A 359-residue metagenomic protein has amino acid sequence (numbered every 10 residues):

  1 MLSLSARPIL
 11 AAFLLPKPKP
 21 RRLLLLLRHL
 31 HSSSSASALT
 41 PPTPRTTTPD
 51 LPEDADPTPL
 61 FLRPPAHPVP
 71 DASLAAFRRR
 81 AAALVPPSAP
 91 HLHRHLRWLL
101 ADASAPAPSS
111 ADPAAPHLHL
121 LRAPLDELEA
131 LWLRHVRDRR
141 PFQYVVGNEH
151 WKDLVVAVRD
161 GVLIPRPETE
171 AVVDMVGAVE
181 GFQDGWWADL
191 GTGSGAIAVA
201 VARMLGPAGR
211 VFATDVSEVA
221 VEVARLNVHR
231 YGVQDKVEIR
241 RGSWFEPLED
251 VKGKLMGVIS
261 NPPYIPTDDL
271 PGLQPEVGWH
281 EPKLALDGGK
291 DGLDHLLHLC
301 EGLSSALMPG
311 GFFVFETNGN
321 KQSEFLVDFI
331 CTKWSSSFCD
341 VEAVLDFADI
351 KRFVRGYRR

Functional and structural regions predicted by a protein language model:
M1-L27: N-terminal chloroplast transit peptides
L2-L4, L24-R63: N-terminal mitochondrial targeting presequences
P59, R94-V179: Conserved AdoMet
L99, R139, T169, I197 (+6 more regions): Residue-level signal for inorganic ion chemistry
E168-G272: Conserved SAM/SAH cofactor-binding pocket of Class I
G206, E281, L307-P309: Helix-to-beta-strand junctions that scaffold the AdoMet/dcAdoMet cofactor pocket in Class I SAM-dependent enzymes
P262-H295: Mobile active-site "lid"/loop adjacent to the S-adenosyl-L-methionine
K290-R358: Conserved Class I SAM-dependent methyltransferase catalytic core
